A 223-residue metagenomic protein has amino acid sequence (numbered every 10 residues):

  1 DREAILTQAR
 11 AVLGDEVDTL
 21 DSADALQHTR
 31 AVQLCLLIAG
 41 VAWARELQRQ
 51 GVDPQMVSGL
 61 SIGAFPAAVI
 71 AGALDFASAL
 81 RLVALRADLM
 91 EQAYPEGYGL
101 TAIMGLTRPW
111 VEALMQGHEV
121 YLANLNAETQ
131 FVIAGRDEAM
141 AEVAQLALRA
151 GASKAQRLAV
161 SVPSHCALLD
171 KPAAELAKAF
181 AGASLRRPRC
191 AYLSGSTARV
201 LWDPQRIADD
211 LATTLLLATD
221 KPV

Functional and structural regions predicted by a protein language model:
D1-S58, I133: Helix-rich "cap/lid" substructures immediately adjacent to catalytic or cofactor-binding pockets
E3, R10-A11, D15, A71-A218: Alpha/beta catalytic cores of group-transfer enzymes, especially the acyltransferase/condensing modules of polyketide
T19-L26, P66, K154-L158: A short small-residue
A23-A25, S58-I62, A87, Y98-A102: Short, glycine/charge-rich beta-strand/loop segments that flank catalytic centers and engage negatively charged groups
A25-T29, A68, D210: A short, mixed-charge helix-start or loop-turn motif at secondary-structure junctions
G40, Q55, G59-G63, A67 (+2 more regions): Gly/Ala-rich beta-loop-alpha elbow adjacent to hydrolase catalytic centers
G51, S61, S184: Conserved functional loop/turn residues at catalytic and ligand-binding sites
T219-V223: A short, well-structured juxtamembrane/interface segment
